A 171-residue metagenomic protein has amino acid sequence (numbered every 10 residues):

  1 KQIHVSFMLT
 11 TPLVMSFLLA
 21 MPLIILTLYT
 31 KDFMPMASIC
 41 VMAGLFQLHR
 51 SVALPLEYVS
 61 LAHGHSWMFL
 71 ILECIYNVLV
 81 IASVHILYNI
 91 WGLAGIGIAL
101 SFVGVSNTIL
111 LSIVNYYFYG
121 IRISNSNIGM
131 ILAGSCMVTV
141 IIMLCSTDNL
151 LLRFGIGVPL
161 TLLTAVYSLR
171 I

Functional and structural regions predicted by a protein language model:
K1, Y117-I131: Interhelical loop/hinge segments that connect adjacent transmembrane helices in multipass membrane
K1-E73: Specific pore-lining/lateral-gate transmembrane helices of multi-pass inner-membrane transport and insertion machines
V14-P22, T27, M42, I81 (+6 more regions): Membrane-embedded alpha-helical segments of multi-pass transporters/permeases
P22, L26, T30-K31, V59-S66 (+5 more regions): Transmembrane helix-loop junctions in multipass membrane proteins, especially transporters and channels
T27-K31, L70, V103-V105, S126-L132 (+1 more regions): Short, surface-exposed, charge-dense and proline/glycine-enriched linear segments
A37, G64-W67, C74-I109, I113 (+2 more regions): Membrane-interface helix-loop junctions in multi-pass transport and translocation proteins
H49-R50, Y58-V59, I86, G92-G95 (+2 more regions): Short, intrinsically disordered/low-complexity patches at protein termini and at juxtamembrane boundaries
Y76, N125-I171: Transmembrane alpha-helical segments of multi-pass transport proteins
